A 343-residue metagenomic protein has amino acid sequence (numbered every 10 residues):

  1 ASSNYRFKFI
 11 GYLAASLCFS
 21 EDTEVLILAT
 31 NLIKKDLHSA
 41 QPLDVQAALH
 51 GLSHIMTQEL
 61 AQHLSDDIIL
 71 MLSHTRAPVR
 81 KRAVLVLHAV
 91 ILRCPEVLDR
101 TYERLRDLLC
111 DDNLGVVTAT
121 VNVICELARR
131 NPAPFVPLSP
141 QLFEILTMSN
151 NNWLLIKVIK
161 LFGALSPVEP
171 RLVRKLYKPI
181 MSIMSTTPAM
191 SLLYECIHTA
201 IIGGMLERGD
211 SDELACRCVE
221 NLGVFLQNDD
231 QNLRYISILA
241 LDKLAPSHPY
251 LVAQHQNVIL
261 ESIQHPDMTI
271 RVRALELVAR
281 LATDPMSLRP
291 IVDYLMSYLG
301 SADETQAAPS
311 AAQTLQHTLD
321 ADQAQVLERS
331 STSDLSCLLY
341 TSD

Functional and structural regions predicted by a protein language model:
S2-L52, Q62-D66: Eukaryotic helix-linker segments that join adjacent hydrophobic helices
S3-N4, A40-P42, T75-A77, D112-N113 (+5 more regions): Short inter-helical turns and helix N-cap capping residues of alpha-solenoid HEAT/ARM repeat scaffolds
K8, V45, R80, V117 (+5 more regions): Residue-level detector of extended alpha-helical repeat arrays and alpha-solenoid scaffolds
A14-S20, G51-T57, V86-L92, V123-R129 (+5 more regions): Hydrophobic residues within the alpha-helices of tandem HEAT/HEAT-like
V25-L37, L60-L72, E96-L109, P134-L146 (+4 more regions): HEAT/HEAT-like alpha-solenoid repeats
M71-S191: Solenoidal tandem-repeat scaffolds enriched in leucines and small polar residues
Y340-D343: Conserved small/polar residues in nucleotide/adenosyl-binding loops
